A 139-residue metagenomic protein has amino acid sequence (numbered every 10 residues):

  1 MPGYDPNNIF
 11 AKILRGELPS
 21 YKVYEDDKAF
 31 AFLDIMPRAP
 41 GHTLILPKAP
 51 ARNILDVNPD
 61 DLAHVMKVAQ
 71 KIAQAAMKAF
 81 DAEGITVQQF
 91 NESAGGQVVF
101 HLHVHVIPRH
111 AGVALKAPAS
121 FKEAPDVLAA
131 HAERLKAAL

Functional and structural regions predicted by a protein language model:
M1-L139: HIT superfamily nucleotide-processing domains
